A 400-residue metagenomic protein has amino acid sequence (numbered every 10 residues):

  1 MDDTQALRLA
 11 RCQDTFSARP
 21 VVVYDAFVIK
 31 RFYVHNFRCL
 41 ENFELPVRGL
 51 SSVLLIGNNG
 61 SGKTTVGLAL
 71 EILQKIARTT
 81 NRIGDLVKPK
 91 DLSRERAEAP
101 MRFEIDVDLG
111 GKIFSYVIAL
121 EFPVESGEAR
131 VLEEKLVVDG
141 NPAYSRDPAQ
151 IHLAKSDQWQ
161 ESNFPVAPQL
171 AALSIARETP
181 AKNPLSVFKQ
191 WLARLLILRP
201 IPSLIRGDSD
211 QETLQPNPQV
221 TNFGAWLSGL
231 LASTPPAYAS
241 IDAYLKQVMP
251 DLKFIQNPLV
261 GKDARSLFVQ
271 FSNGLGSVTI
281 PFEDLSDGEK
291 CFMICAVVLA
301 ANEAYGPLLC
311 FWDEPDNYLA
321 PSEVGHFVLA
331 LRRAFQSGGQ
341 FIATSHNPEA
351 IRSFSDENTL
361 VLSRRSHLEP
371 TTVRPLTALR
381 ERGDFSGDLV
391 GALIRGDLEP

Functional and structural regions predicted by a protein language model:
F16-A18, V23-V28, G325-P400: C-terminal lobe/lid and adjacent interdomain/linker elements of RecA-like ASCE P-loop ATPase modules
V22-E41: N-terminal pre-Walker A segment at the start of P-loop NTPase domains
V23-D25, T65-A129: Conserved P-loop NTP-binding catalytic core
E44-L50, N302-Y305: Phosphate-binding P-loop
G49-P89, S286, F292-L299, N347: Phosphate-binding glycine-rich loops of NTP-binding sites
F114-Q256: Electropositive, glycine-dotted interaction segments that contact anionic polymers or phosphate-rich ligands
N273-L275, E283-W312, E323: GG-anchored amphipathic helix commonly corresponding to the ABC/SMC/Rad50 NBD signature/C-loop
N317-P321, G325: Conserved D-loop-proximal element of ABC-family nucleotide-binding domains
